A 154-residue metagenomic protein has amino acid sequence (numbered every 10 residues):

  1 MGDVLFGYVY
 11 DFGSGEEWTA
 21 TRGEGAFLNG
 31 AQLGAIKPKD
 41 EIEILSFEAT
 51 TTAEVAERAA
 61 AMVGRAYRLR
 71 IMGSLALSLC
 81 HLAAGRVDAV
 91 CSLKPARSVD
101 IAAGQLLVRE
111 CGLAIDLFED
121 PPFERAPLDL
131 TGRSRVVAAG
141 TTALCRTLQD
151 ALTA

Functional and structural regions predicted by a protein language model:
M1-C80, T131-A154: Acidic beta-strand-loop-alpha-helix segment within the catalytic core of divalent metal-dependent phosphate-processing
A60-V63, C80-A154: Oxyanion/phosphate-interacting regions
